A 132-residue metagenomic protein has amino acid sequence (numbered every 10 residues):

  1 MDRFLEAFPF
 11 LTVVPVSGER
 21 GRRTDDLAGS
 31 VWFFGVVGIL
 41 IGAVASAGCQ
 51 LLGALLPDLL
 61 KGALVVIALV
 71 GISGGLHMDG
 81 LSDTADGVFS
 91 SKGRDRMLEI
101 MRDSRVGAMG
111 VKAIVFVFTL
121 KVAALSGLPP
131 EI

Functional and structural regions predicted by a protein language model:
M1-G74, S82, F89-L98, D103-I132: Hydrophobic alpha-helical transmembrane segments
